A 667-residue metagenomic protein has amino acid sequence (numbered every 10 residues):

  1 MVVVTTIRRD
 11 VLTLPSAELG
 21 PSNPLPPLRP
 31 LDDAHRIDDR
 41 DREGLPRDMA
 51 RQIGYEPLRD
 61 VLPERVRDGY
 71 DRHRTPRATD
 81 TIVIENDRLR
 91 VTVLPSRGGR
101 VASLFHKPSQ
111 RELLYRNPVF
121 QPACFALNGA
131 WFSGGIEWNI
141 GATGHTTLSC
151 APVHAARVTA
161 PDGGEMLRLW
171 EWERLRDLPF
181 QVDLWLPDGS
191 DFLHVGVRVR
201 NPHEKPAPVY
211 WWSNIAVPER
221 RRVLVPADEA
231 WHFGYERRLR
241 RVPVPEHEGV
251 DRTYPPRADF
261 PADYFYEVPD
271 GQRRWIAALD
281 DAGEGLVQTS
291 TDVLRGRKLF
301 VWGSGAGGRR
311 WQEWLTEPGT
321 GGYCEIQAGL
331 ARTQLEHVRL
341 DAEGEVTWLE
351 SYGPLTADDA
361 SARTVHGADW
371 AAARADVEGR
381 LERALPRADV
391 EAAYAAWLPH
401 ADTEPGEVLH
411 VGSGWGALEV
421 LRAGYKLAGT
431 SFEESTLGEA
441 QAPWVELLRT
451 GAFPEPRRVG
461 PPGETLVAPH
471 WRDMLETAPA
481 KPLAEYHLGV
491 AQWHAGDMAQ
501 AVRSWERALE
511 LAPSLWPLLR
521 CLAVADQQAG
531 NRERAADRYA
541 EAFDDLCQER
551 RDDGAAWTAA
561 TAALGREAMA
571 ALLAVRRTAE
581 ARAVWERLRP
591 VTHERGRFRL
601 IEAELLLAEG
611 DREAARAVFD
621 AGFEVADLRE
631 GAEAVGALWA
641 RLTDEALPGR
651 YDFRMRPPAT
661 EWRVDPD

Functional and structural regions predicted by a protein language model:
M1, E43-E85, I136-D191, R221 (+1 more regions): Extended, loop-rich substrate-binding clefts of extracytoplasmic carbohydrate-active enzymes
V2-L45, I82, S103, L113 (+3 more regions): A contiguous, surface-exposed recognition patch within enzymatic or periplasmic domains that forms
V2-Y55, T81-E85, L89-P152: Acidic-aromatic substrate-binding/catalytic surfaces of carbohydrate-active enzymes
D71, V91-S109, L169-R221, A227-E229 (+1 more regions): Acidic, contiguous internal or C-terminal segments within carbohydrate-active enzymes that form a structured patch used
I82-E85, V93, V197, R339-A357: Short Pro-Gly-centered flexible turn/kink motifs
L483, P517, A556-A563, R597: Start-of-helix register in tetratricopeptide repeats
